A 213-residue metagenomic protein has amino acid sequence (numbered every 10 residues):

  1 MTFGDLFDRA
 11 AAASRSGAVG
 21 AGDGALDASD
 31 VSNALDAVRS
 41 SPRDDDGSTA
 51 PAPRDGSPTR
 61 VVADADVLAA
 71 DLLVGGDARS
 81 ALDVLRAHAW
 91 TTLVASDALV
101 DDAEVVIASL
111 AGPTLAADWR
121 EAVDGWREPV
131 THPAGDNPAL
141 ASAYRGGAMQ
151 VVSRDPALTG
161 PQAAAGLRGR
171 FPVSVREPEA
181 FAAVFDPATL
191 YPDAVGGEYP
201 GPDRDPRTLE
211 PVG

Functional and structural regions predicted by a protein language model:
M1-T2: N-terminal intrinsically disordered, low-complexity segments enriched in Ser/Pro/Thr/Gly
F7-T91: Short, well-structured N-terminal submotif of metal-dependent ribonuclease cores
A11-S14, R39, R86-A89, I107 (+6 more regions): Generic secondary-structure transition motif, activating predominantly at the C-termini of alpha-helices
T59-G146, T159-R170: Active-site-proximal, substrate-binding regions of enzyme catalytic domains and RNA-binding/basic surfaces
A148-D155: Acidic beta-strand-to-loop metal/phosphate-binding motif
T159-G213: Acidic, PIN/NYN-like endoribonuclease modules and their adjacent C-terminal/linker elements
